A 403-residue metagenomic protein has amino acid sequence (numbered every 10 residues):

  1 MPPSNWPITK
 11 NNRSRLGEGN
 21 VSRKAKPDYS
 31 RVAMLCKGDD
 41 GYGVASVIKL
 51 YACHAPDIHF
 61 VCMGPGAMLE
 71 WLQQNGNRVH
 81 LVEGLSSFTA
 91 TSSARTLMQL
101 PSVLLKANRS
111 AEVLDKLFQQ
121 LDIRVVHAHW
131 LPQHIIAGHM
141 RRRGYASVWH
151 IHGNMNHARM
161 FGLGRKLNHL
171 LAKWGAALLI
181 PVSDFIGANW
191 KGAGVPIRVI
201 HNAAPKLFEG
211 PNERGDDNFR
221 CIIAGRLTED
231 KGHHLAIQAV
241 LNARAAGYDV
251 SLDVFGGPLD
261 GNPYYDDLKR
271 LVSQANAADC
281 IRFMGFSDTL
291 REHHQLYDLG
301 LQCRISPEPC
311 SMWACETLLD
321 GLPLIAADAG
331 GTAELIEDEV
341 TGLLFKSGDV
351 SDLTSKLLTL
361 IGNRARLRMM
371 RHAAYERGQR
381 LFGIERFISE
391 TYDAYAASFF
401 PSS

Functional and structural regions predicted by a protein language model:
Y42-L50, F219, T228-N242, D266 (+2 more regions): A conserved mid-protein helix/loop that constitutes part of the nucleotide-sugar donor-binding site
V61, P323-A326: Short hydrophobic beta-strand element within catalytic cores of glycosyltransferases and related nucleotide-activated
C62-A67, S251-D266: Glycosyltransferase donor-sugar binding loop
A128-H134, I151: Short His-centered aromatic/hydrophobic patch
F185, A203: Carbohydrate-associated surface elements
Y265-F286: Nucleotide-activated donor-binding/catalytic signature segment of Leloir-type glycosyltransferases, i.e., the conserved
D338-E339, L343-V350, T359-R364: Conserved acidic donor-binding segment of nucleotide-sugar-dependent glycosyltransferases
D352, T359, R366-D393, A397: A short, well-ordered alpha-helix in the C-terminal region of glycosyltransferases
